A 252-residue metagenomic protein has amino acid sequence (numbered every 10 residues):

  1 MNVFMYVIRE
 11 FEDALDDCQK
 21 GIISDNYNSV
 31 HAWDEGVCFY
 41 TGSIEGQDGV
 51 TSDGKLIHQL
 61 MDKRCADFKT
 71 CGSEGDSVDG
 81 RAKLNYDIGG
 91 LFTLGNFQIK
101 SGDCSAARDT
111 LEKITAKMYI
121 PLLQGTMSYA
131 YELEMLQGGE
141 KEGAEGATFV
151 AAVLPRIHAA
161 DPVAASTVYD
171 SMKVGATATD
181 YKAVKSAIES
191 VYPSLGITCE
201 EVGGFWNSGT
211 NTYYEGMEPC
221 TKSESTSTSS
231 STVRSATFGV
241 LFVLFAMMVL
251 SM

Functional and structural regions predicted by a protein language model:
M1-E224: Mature extracytoplasmic or organellar-lumen-exposed domains after removal of signal/transit peptides
S29, G139, T232, S251-M252: Exposed boundary/loop context
K222-L241: C-terminal GPI-anchoring signal of eukaryotic secretory precursors
G239-S251: A cross-kingdom C-terminal cell-surface attachment/processing module
